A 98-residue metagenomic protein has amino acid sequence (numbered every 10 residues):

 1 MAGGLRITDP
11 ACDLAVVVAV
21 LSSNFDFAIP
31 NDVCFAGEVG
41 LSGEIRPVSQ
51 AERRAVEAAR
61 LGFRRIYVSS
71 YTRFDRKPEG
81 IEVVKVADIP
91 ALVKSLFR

Functional and structural regions predicted by a protein language model:
M1-R98: Peripheral, non-AAA+ core regions of ATP-driven protein-machinery
